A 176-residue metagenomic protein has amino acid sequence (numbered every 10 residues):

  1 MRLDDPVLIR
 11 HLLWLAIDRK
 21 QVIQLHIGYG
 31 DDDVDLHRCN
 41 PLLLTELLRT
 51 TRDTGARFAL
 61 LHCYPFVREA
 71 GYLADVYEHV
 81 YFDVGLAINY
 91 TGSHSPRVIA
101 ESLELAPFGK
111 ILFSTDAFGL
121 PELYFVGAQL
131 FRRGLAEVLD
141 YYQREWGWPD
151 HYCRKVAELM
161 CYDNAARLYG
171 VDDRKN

Functional and structural regions predicted by a protein language model:
M1-V80, H94-L112, L130: Histidine/acidic residue-rich metal-binding segments in metalloenzymes
H26, F82, D116, A165: Divalent metal-coordination and catalytic microenvironments
G28, Y64, A87-I88, F118: Catalytic metal-binding/acid-base residues of hydrolase active sites
R49-R52, D75-E78, L103-P107, G119 (+2 more regions): Hydrophobic alpha-helix feature that most strongly marks membrane-spanning transmembrane helices and their immediate
Y81-G92: His/Asp/Glu-enriched short active-site or ligand-binding loop at hydrolase and phosphoryl-transfer sites
G85, S114-F118, A136: Short, loop-centered acidic/histidine patches that primarily coordinate divalent metals
F108-G109, F125-N176: Mid-to-C-terminal alpha-helical segments outside catalytic/metal-binding sites
L120-Y124: Short active-site-adjacent structural elements
